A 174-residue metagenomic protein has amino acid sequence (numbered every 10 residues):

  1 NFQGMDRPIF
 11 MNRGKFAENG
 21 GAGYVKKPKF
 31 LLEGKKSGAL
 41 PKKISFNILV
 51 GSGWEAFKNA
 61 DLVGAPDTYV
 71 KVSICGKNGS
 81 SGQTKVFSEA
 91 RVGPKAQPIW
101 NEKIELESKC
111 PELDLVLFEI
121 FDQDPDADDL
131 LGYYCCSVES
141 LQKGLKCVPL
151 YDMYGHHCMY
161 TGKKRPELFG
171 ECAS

Functional and structural regions predicted by a protein language model:
N1-E55, G64, S73, C135-C136: Eukaryotic intrinsically disordered, low-complexity regulatory regions enriched in Ser/Thr/Pro and acidic residues
F46-F169: Peripheral membrane lipid-binding modules
A173: Amphipathic hydrophobic-ligand
